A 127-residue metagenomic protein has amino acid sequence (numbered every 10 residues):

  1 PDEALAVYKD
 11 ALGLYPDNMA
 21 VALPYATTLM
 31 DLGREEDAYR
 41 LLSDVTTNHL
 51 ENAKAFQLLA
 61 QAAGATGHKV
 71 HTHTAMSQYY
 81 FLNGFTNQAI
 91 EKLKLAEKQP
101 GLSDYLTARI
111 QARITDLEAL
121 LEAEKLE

Functional and structural regions predicted by a protein language model:
A11, D44-V45, A62, Y79 (+1 more regions): Canonical positions in the second alpha-helix
E35, T66-A75, Y105, T115-E127: Alpha-helical linker/edge segments of TPR/alpha-solenoid repeat scaffolds and analogous pre-/post-domain helices
